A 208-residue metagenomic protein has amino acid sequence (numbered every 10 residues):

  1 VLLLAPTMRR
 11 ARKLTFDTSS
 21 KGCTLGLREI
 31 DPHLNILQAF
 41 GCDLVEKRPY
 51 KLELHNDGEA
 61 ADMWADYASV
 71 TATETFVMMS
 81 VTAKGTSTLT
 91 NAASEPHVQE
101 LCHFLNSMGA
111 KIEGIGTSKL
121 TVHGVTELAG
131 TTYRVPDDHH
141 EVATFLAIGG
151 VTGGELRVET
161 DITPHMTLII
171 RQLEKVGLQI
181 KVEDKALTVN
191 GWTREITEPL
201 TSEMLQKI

Functional and structural regions predicted by a protein language model:
V1-I208: Structural preference for solvent-exposed beta-strand-turn elements and adjacent flexible terminal/loop segments within
